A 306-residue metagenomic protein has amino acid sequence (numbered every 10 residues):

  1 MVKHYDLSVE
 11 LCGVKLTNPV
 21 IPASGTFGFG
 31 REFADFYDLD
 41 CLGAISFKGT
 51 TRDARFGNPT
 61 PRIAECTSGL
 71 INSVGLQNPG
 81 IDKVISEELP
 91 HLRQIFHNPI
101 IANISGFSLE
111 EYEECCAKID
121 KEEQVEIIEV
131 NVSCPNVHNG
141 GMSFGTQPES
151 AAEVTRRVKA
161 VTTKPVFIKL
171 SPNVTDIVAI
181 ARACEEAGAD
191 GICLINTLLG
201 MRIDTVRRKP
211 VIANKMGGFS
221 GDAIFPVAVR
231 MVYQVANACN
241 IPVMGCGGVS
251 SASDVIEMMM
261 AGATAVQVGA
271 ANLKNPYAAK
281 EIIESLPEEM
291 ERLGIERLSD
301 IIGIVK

Functional and structural regions predicted by a protein language model:
M1-I100, S105-F107: N-terminal capping/small domains of soluble enzymes
V9-E10, V14, I85-F96, D120 (+5 more regions): Surface-exposed amphipathic alpha-helices with a cationic face
G25-T26, G247-V249: Active-site metal-binding loops of divalent metal-dependent hydrolases
L42-G43, K48, N98, V125-E126 (+3 more regions): Short acidic/polar active-site loop segments enriched in Thr and Asp
T51-F56, P135-V137, L199-R202, L273-N275: Short gly/pro/ser/thr-enriched loop/turn and capping motifs at secondary-structure boundaries
N58-T67, I203-G217, M259, A271-E296: C-terminal helical cap(s) of enzyme catalytic domains, especially alpha/beta-barrels
F107-M244, S250-V268: Alpha/beta enzyme core
S299-K306: A short, charged, Gly/Pro-tolerant segment at domain boundaries
